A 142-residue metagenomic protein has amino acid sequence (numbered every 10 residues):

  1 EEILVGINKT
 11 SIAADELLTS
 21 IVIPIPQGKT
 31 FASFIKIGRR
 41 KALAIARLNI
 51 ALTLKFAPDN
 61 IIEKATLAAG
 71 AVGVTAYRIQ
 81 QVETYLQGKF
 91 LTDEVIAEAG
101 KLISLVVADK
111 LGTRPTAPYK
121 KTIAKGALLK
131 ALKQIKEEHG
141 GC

Functional and structural regions predicted by a protein language model:
E1-C142: C-terminal structural segment of proteins
